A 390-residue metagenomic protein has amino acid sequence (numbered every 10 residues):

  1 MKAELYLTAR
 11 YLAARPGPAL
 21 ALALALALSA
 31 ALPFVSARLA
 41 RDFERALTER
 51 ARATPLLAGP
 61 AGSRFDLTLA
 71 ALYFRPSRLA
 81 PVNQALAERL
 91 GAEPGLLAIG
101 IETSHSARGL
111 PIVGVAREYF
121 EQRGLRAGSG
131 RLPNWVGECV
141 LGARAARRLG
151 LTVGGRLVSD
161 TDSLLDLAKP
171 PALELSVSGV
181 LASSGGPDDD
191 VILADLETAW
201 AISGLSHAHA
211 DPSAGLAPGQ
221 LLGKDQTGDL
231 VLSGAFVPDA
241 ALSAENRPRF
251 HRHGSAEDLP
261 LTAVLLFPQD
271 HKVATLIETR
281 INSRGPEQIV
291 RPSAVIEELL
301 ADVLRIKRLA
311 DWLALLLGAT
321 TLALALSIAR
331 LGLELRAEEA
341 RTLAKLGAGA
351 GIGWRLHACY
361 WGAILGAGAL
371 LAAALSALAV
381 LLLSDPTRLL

Functional and structural regions predicted by a protein language model:
M1-Y6, G351: Short, membrane-interfacial amphipathic segments enriched in basic
A14-R41, L304-R341, G362-L375: Hydrophobic alpha-helical transmembrane segments of multi-pass inner-membrane transport and secretion
P33-P111, E121, W135, H253-G254 (+2 more regions): Hydrophobic, regular-secondary-structure patches
T103-R108, S129-V140, S163-G186: Beta-strand-rich non-transmembrane domains
L110-R156: Short beta-strand boundary microenvironments
P171, V180-K307: Mechanotransmission and gating elements of multispan inner-membrane complexes involved in transport and envelope
T342, G347-G353: Glycine/proline-centered hinge or cleavage motifs at structural transition points of membrane proteins
A367-L390: Short helix-loop junctions at transmembrane helix boundaries
